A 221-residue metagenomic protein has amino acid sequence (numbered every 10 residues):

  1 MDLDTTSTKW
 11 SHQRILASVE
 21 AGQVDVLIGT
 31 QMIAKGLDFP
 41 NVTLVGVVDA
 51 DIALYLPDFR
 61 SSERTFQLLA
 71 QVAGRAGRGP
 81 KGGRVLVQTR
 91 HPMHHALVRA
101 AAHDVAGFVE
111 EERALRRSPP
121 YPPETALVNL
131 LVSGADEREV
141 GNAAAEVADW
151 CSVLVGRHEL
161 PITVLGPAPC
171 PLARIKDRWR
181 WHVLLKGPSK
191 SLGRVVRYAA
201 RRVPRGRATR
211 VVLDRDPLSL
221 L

Functional and structural regions predicted by a protein language model:
D2, T6-L56, Q71-L221: Accessory helical-bundle/CTD segments and flexible terminal tails appended to RecA-like ATPase motors
F59-F66, A102: Short, conserved loop/turn and helix-capping segments at secondary-structure boundaries that abut family-defining
